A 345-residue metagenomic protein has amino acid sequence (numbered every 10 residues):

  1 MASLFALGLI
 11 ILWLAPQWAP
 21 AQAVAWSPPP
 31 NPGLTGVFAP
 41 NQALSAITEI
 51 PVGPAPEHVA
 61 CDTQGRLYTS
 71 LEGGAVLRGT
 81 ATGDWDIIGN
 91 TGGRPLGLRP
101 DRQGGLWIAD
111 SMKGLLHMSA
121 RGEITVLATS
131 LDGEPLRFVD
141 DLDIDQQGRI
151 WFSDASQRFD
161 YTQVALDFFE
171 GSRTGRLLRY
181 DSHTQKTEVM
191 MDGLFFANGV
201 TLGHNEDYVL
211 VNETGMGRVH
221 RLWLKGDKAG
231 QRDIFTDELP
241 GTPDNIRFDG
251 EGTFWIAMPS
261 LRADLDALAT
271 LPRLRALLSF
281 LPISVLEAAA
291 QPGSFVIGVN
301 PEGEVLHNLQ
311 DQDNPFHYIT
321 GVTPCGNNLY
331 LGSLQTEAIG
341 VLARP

Functional and structural regions predicted by a protein language model:
M1-P345: Sequence-structural signature of mature extracellular/luminal beta-sheet repeat domains, prominently beta-propellers
